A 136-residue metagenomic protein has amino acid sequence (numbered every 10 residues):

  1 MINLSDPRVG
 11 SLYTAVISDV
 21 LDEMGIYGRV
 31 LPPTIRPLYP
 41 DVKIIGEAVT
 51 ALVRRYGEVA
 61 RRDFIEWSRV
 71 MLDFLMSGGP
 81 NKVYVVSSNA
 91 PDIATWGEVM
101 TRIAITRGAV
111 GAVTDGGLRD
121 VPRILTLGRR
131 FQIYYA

Functional and structural regions predicted by a protein language model:
M1-A136: Feature captures the catalytic cores and cofactor-binding loops of soluble hydro-lyases/lyases that act on carboxylate
